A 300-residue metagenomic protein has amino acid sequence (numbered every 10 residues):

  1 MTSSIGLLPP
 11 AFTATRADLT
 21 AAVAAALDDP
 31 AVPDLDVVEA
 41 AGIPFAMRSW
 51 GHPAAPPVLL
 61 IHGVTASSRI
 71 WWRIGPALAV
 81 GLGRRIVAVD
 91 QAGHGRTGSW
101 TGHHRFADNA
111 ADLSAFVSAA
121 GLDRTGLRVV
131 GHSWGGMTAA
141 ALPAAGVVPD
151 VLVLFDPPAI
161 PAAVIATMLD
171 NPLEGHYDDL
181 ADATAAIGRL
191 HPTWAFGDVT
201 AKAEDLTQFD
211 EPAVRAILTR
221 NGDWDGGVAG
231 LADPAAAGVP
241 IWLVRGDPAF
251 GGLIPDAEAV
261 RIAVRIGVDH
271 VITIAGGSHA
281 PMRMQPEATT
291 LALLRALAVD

Functional and structural regions predicted by a protein language model:
M1-V58, G81-R84, L122, D150 (+4 more regions): Alpha/beta-hydrolase fold catalytic core
A40-A46, R85-V130, L291: Active-site loop/oxyanion-hole signature of alpha/beta-hydrolase fold enzymes
I43-G98: Conserved HGGG/HGGXW glycine-rich cap/lid loop of the alpha/beta-hydrolase fold
G131, G135, A139: Gly/Ala-rich beta-loop-alpha elbow adjacent to hydrolase catalytic centers
A140-A144, V148-L180: Flexible "cap/lid" loop of the alpha/beta hydrolase fold
A163-T167, D178-A235: Conserved alpha/beta-hydrolase catalytic His-Asp/Glu region
P212-R265, H270-T273: Conserved serine/cysteine hydrolase catalytic core
G277-P286: Catalytic histidine-centered segment of alpha/beta-hydrolase-like enzymes
